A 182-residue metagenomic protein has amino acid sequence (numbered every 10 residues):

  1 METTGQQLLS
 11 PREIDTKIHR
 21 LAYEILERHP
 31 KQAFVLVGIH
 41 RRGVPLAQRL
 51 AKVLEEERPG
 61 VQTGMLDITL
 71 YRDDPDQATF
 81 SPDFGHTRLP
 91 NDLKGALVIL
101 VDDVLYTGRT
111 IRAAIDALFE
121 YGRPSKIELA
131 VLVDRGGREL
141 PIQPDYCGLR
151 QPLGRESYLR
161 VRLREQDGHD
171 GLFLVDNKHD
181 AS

Functional and structural regions predicted by a protein language model:
M1-S182: PRPP-associated nucleotide enzymes
